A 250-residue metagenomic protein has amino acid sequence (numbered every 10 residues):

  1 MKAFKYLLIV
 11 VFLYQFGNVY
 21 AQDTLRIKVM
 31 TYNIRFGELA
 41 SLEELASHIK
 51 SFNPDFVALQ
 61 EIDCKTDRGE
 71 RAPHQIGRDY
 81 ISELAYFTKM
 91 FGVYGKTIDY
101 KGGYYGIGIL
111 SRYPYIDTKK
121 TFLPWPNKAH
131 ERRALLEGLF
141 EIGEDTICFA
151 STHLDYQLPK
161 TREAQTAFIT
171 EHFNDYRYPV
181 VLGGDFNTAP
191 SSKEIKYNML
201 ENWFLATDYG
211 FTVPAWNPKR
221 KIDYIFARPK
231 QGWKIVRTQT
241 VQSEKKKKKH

Functional and structural regions predicted by a protein language model:
M1-L25: Bacterial Sec-dependent N-terminal signal peptides
Q22-V29, Y105-I107, R112-D117, H130-S151: Beta-strand-turn-beta hairpins that frame and shape the catalytic cleft of phosphate-ester-processing enzymes
R26, A40-T121, N198-D208: Active-site surface patch of divalent metal-dependent phosphodiester/phosphate bond hydrolases
I27-I34, L45-Q75, L110, G138 (+3 more regions): Active-site beta-strand/loop signature of hydrolases that rely on acidic residues for catalysis
I34-G37, I62-T66, T97-K101, I116 (+4 more regions): Solvent-exposed loop/turn segments at secondary-structure junctions within structured extracellular/periplasmic domains
G37-A40, Y100-G102, N127-H130, L158-T161 (+2 more regions): Solvent-exposed loop/turn segments connecting transmembrane beta-strands in outer-membrane beta-barrel proteins
L39-E43, G77-R78, R132, E163-T166 (+1 more regions): Structural motif corresponding to alpha-helix initiation and N-cap regions
K160, F173-V181, F186-H250: Metal-dependent phosphoester-hydrolase catalytic domains
